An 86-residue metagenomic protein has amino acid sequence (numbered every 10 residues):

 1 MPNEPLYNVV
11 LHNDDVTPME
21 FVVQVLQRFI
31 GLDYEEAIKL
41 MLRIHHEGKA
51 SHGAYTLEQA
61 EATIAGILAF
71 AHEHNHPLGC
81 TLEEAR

Functional and structural regions predicted by a protein language model:
M1-R86: Terminal domain-initiation and capping elements
